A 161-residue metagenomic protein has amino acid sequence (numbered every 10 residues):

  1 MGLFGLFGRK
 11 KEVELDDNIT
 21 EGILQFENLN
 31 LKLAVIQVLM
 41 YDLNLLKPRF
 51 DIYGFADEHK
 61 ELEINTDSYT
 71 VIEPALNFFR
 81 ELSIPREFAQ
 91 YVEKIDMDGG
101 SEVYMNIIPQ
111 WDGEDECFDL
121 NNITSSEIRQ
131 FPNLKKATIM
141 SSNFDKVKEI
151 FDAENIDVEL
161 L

Functional and structural regions predicted by a protein language model:
M1-K10: Short acidic, low-complexity intrinsically disordered linear motifs used for protein-protein interactions
K11-L15: Surface-exposed beta-strand-to-loop junctions that form interaction patches on eukaryotic regulatory domains
D17-S142: LRR N-terminal entry segment and analogous cap-like coil->beta motifs
P132-L161: Leucine-rich solenoid repeat scaffolds
